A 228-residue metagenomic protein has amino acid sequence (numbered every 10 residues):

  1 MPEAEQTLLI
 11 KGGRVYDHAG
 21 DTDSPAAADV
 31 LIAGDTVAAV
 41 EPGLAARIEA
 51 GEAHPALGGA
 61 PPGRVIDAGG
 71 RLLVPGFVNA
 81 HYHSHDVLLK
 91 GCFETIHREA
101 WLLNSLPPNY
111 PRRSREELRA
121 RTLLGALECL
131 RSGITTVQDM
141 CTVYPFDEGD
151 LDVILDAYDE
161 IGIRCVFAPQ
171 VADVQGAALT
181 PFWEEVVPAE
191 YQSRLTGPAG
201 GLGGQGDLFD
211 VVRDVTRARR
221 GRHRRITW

Functional and structural regions predicted by a protein language model:
M1-G59: N-terminal metal-binding scaffold of metallo-dependent hydrolase/deaminase domains
Q6-G12, R47-N104, L123, L127-R131 (+1 more regions): Replace "His-x-His-based motif
G13, V30, D35, G70 (+3 more regions): Divalent metal-coordination and catalytic microenvironments
H83, T142-V143, Q170-Q175: Active-site beta-loop-alpha junctions enriched in small/polar residues
L88-L118, V174-G201: Active-site gating loops and adjacent loop-to-helix segments of metal-dependent hydrolytic enzymes
C92-R164, L208-R222: Alpha-helical scaffold segments that flank or form the walls of functional sites
G149-W228: Metal-coordinating catalytic core of metallo-dependent amide/deamination hydrolases
